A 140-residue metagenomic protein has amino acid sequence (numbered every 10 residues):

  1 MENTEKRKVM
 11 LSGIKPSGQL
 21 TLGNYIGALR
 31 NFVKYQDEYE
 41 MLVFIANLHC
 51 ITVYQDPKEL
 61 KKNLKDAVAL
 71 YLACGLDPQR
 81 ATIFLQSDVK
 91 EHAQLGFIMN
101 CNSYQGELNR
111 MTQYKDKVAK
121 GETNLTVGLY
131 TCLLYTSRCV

Functional and structural regions predicted by a protein language model:
M1-S17, D37-E38, A69, A73 (+1 more regions): Non-catalytic terminal extensions that flank enzyme cores
K15-Y25: Short, glycine-rich nucleotide/cofactor-binding loops
G23-L42: Histidine-anchored nucleotide/phosphate-binding helix
M41-I51: Short, conserved active-site loops that position catalytic residues or coordinate cofactors/metal ions across diverse
I51-V68, Q94-N100: Glycine-rich loop at the start of a catalytic domain that most often binds anionic cofactors/ligands
I83-L85: Active-site acidic/histidine clusters and adjacent loop/turn architecture that either coordinate catalytic ions
S87, E91-L134: Internal, well-ordered alpha/beta segment that forms a basic, Gly-enriched binding/recognition surface
Y135-V140: Conserved small/polar residues in nucleotide/adenosyl-binding loops
